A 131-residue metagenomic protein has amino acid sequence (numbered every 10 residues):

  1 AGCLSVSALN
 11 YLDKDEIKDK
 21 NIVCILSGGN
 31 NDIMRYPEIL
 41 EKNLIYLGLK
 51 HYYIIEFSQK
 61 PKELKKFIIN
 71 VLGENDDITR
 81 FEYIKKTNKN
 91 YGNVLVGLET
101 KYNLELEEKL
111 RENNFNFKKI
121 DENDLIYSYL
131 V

Functional and structural regions predicted by a protein language model:
A1-K18: Active-site-adjacent helical/loop segments in soluble small-molecule enzymes
C3, G29-N30: Gly/Ser/Thr-rich helix-start
L9, N30-N31: Thiamine diphosphate
K18-I22, L49-K50: Short coil/turn connectors at secondary-structure junctions
C24-S27: Short beta-strand segments
I33-V131: A conserved regulatory-domain signal marking ACT and ACT-like small-molecule sensing domains and adjacent regulatory
